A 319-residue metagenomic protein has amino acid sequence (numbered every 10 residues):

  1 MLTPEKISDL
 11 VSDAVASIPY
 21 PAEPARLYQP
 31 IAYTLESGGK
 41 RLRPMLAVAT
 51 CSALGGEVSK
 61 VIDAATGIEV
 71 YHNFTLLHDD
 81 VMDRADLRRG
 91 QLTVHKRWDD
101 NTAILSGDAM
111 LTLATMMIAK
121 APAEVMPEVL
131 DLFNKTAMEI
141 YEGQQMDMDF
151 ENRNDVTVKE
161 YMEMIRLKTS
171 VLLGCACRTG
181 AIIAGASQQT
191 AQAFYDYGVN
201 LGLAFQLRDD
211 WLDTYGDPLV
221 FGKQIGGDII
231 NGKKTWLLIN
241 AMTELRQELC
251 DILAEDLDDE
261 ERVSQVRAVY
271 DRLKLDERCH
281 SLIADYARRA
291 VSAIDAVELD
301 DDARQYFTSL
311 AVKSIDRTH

Functional and structural regions predicted by a protein language model:
M1-P19: N-terminal amphipathic/basic leader segments beginning at the initiator methionine
K6, Y20-C250, V312: Mg2+-dependent prenyl diphosphate-binding active-site environment of isoprenoid biosynthetic enzymes
V11-A14, A204, A290-A293, L310 (+1 more regions): Amphipathic alpha-helices that form helix-helix packing interfaces
S12, A16, L111, G174 (+1 more regions): An amphipathic alpha-helix signature
L238, A290, F307: Hydrophobic, well-ordered secondary-structure elements that form the walls of internal hydrophobic environments
L245-V297: Mobile late-domain/C-terminal helix-loop "cap" segments that border catalytic sites or the cytosolic face
Y286, D300-H319: Short, amphipathic C-terminal "tail helix"
